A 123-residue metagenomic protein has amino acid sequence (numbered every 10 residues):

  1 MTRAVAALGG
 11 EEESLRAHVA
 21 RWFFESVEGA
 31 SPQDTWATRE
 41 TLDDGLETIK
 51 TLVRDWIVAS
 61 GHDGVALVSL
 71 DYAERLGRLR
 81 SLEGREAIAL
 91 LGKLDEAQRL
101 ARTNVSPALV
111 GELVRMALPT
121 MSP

Functional and structural regions predicted by a protein language model:
M1-R85, A89-P123: AAA+ P-loop NTPase domains with strong preference for DNA replication initiators and clamp-loader complexes
